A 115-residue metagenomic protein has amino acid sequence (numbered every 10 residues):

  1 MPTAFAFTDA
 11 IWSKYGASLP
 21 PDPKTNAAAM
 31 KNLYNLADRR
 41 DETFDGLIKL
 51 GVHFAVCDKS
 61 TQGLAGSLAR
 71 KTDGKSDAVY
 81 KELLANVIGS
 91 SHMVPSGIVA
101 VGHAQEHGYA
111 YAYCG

Functional and structural regions predicted by a protein language model:
M1-G115: Secreted/extracellular ectodomain signature
